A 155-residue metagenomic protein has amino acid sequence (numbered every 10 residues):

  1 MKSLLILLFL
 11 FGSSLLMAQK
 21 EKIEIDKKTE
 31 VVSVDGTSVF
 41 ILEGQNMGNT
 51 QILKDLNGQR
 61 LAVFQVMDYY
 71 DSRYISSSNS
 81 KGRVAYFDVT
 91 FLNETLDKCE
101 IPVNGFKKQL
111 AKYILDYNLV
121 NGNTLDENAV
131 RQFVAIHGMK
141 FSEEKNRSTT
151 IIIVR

Functional and structural regions predicted by a protein language model:
M1-I23: Bacterial Sec-dependent N-terminal signal peptides
Q19-R155: Cysteine-centric segments in proteins
